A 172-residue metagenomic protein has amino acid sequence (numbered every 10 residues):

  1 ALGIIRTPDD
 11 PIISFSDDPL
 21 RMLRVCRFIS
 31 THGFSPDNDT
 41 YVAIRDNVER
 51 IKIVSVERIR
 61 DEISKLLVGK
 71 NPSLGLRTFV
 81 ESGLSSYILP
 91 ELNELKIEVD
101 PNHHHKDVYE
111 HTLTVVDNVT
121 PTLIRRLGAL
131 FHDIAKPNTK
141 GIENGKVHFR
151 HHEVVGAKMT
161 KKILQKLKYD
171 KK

Functional and structural regions predicted by a protein language model:
A1-L130, I134-H151, V155-K171: Glycine- and charge-enriched loop/helix tracts that form the active or gating conduit in phosphate/cation-handling
